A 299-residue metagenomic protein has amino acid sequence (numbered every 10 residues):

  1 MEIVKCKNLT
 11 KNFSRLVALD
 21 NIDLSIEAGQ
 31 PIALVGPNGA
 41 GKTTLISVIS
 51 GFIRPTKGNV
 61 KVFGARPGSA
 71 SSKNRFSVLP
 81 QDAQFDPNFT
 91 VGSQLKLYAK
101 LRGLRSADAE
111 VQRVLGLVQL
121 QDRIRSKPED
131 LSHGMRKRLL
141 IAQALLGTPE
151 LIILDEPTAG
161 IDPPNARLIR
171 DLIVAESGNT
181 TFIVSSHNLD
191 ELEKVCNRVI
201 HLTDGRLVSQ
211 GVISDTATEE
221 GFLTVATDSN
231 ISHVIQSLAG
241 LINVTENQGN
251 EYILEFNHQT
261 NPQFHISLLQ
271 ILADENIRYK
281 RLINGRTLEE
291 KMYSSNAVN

Functional and structural regions predicted by a protein language model:
E2-I3: Extreme N-terminal starter segment of soluble prokaryotic enzymes
C6: Conserved catalytic Walker-motif region of ABC-type ATPase nucleotide-binding domains
T10, G92, L189-D190, I231-S232 (+2 more regions): Alpha-helix N-cap/helix-start and coil->helix boundary motif
K11-V184, L189-T203: ABC transporter nucleotide-binding domains
A18, G68, E191, N230-V234 (+2 more regions): Short phosphate-engaging motifs
Q119, L241-T245, R278-L282: A short linear hydrophobic-aromatic micro-motif
L168-E255: ABC transporter nucleotide-binding domain
Q259-N299: C-terminal coupling/interaction segments
